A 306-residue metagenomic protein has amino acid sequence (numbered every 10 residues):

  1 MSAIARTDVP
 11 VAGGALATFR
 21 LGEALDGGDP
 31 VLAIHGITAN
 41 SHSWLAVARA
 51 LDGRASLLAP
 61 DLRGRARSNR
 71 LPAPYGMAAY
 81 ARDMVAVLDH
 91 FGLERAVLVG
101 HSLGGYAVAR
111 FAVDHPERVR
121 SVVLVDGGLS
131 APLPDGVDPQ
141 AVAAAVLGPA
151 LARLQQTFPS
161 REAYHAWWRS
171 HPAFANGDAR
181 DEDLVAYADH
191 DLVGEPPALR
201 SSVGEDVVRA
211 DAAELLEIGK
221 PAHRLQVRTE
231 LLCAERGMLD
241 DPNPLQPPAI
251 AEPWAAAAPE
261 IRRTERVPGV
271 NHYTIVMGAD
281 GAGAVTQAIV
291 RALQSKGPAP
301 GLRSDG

Functional and structural regions predicted by a protein language model:
M1-V31, D52-A55, L93-E94, A145 (+3 more regions): Alpha/beta-hydrolase fold catalytic core
A17-R70: Conserved HGGG/HGGXW glycine-rich cap/lid loop of the alpha/beta-hydrolase fold
L21, L25, L58-V99, V270 (+1 more regions): Active-site loop/oxyanion-hole signature of alpha/beta-hydrolase fold enzymes
E94-V137: Conserved hydrolase catalytic core segment
V125-P159: A catalytic-pocket lid/entrance helix-loop region that shapes and gates access to the active site across common
Q155-Q246: Alpha/beta-hydrolase
R228-V270: Conserved loop-alpha-helix segment in the C-terminal half of the alpha/beta-hydrolase fold that carries the catalytic
I275-R291: Post-His helix in hydrolase/transferase enzymes
